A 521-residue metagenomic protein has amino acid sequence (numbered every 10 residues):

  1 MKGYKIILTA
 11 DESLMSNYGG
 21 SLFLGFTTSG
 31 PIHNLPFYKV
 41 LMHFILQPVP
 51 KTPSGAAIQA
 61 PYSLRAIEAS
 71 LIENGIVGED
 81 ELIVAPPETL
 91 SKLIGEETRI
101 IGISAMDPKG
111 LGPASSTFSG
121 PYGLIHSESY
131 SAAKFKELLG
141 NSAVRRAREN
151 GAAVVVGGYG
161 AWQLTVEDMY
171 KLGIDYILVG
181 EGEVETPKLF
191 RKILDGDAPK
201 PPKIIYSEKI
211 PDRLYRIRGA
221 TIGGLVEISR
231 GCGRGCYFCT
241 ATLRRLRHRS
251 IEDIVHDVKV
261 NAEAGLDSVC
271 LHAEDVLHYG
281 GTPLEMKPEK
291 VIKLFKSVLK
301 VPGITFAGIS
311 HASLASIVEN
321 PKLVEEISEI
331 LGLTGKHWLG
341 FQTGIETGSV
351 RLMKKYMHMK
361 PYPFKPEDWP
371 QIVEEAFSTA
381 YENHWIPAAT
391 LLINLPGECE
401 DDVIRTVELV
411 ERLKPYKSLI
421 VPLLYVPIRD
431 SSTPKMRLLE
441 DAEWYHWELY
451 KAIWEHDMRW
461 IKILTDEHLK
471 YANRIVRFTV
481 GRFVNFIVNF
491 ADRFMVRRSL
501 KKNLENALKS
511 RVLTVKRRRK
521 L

Functional and structural regions predicted by a protein language model:
M1-Y38, P53, D80-E81, I94-E96 (+2 more regions): Radical SAM enzyme core and accessory elements
G3-E12, E208-T242, V255-E263, S268-C270 (+1 more regions): N-terminal pre-triad scaffold of radical SAM enzymes
L8, V260-P387, I393-L395: Conserved SAM/AdoMet-binding glycine-rich loop
Y18-L22, A56, K188-I228, S268: N-terminal [4Fe-4S]-dependent radical SAM core
L22-S54, P108-E137, Y356-K365, E443-E455: A solvent-exposed, charged loop/short amphipathic helix patch at secondary-structure junctions
S63, I83-L214: Glycine-rich beta-alpha loop elements in corrinoid/cobalamin-binding modules across cobalamin-dependent enzymes
I101, K109-A114, C270-P283, V318 (+3 more regions): Flexible glycine/acidic-rich beta-alpha junction loops that bind and position SAM and/or redox cofactors in anaerobic
L164-L172, L323-I327, P396-R412: Catalytic cores of alpha/beta
